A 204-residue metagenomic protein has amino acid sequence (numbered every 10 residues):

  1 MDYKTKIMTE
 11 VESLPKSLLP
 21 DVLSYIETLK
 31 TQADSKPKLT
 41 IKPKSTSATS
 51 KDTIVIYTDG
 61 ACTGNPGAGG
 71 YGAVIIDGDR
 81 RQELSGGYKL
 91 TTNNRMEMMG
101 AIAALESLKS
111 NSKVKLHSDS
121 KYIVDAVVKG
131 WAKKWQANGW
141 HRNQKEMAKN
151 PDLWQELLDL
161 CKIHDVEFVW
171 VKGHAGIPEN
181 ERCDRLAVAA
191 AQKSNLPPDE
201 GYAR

Functional and structural regions predicted by a protein language model:
D2, T91-R95, A148, P178: Residues at secondary-structure transition points
D2-K36: Short, low-complexity, charged amphipathic interaction modules
K4, R80-S85, K134-N138: A short small-residue
K6, M99, D152: Short, conserved clusters of charged catalytic residues that mark active-site and nucleotide-handling motifs
L29-Q32, G130, K193: Phosphate/oxyanion-binding loops and surfaces in catalytic or ligand/nucleic-acid-binding neighborhoods
S35-T49: Short interaction-prone segments
T46-M99, A103-K113, V127, R185 (+1 more regions): RNase H-like nuclease fold core
V55, A61-T63, I102-R182, L186 (+1 more regions): RNase H catalytic domain
